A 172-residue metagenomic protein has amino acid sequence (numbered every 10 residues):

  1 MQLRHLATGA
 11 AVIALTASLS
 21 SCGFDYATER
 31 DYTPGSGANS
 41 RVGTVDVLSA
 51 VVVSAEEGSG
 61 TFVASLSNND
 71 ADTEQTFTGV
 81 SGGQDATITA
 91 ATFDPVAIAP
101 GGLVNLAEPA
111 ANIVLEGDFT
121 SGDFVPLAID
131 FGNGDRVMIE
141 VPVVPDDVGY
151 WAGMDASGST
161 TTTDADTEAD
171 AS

Functional and structural regions predicted by a protein language model:
A17-S21: C-terminal motif of bacterial Sec signal peptides marking the signal peptidase cleavage site
G23-A27: Bacterial signal peptide processing site
Y32-V53: Post-signal peptide N-terminal segment of mature Sec-exported envelope proteins
E57-V63, A107, D118-P126: Short, solvent-exposed loop/turn segments enriched in Ser/Thr/Gly
A64-D72: Asparagine-centered strand-capping/turn motif at beta-strand->loop junctions
D72-A86: Short acidic, flexible loop segments centered on an aromatic residue
I88-L115: Intrinsically disordered, low-complexity Pro/Gly/Ser/Thr-rich segments with frequent PxxP/GP/PP motifs and embedded
V114-S172: Terminal connector regions
